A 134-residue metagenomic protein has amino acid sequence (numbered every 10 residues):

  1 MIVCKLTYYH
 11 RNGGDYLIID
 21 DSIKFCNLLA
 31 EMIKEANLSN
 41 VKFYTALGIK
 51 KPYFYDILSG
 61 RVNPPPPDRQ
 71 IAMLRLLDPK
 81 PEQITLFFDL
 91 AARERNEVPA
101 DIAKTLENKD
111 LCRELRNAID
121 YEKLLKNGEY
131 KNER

Functional and structural regions predicted by a protein language model:
I2-L38, L125-Y130: A short, Lys/Arg-rich alpha-helix, primarily the initiator
I33, L58, R69: DNA major-groove recognition helix of helix-turn-helix
E35, A46, L76: Residues within the alpha-helical elements of helix-turn-helix
N40-T45: Short alpha-helical "recognition helix" segments of helix-turn-helix
G48-P64, L90: Recognition helix of helix-turn-helix/homeodomain-like DNA-binding domains that insert into the DNA major groove
P67-T85: DNA major-groove recognition helix of helix-turn-helix/homeodomain DNA-binding modules
T85-D120: Short, charged recognition helix plus adjacent turn of helix-turn-helix-like nucleic-acid-binding domains
C112-R134: C-terminal regulatory/oligomerization modules of transcriptional regulators
